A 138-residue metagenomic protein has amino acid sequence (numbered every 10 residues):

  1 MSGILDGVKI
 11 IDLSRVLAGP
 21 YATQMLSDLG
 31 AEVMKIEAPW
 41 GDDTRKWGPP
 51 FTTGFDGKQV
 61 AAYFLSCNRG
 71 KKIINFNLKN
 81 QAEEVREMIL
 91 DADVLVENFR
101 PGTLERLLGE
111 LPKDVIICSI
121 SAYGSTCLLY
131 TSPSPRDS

Functional and structural regions predicted by a protein language model:
M1-S132: N-terminal helix-loop segment corresponding to the beta1-alpha1 unit of nucleotide/adenylate-binding folds
P133-S138: A short, hydrophobic C-terminal helix/tail in secreted or cell-surface proteins
